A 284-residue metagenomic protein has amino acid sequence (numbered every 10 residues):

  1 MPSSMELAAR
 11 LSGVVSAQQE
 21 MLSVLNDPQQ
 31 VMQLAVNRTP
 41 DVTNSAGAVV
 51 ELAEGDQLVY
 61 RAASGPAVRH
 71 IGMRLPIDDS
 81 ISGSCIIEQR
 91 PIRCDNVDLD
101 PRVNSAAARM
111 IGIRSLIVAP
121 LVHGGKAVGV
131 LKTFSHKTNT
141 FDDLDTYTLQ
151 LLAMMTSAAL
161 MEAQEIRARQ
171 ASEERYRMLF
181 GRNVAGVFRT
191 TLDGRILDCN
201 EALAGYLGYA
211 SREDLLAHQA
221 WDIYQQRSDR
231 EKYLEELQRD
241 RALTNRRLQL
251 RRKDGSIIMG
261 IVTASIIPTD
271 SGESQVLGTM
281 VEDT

Functional and structural regions predicted by a protein language model:
S3-N44, L151, A171-G194, E201 (+1 more regions): PAS/LOV and related PAS-like sensory modules
G47, S115, V130-K132, T244-Q249 (+2 more regions): PAS/PAC sensory module
A53, V68-L99, A106: Regulatory sensory and allosteric helical modules in signal-transduction proteins and certain transcription factors
V59, G65-H70, D95-S115, K137 (+1 more regions): Signal-transducing coupling segments at domain and membrane junctions
S84-I87, P91, E201, G205-L207 (+1 more regions): PAS-family sensory/regulatory domains
R114-V122: A short, aliphatic-rich beta-strand micro-motif
F141, T191, V262-V276: Short loop/turn elements at sensory-signaling interfaces that couple input to output
Q150-L152, G272-D283: PAS-family sensory domains
